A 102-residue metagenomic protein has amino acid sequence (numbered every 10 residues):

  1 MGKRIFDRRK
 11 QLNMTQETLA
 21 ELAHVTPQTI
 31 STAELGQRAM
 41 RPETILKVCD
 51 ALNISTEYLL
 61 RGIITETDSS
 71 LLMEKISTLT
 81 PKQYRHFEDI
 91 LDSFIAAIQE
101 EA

Functional and structural regions predicted by a protein language model:
K3-L22, K47, T80-Y84: Short basic helix-loop element that most often maps to the first helix and adjoining turn of HTH DNA-binding modules
A20, S31-T32, F87-I90: Alpha-helical and His/Cys-centered functional microenvironments
H24-M40, R61: Recognition helix of helix-turn-helix/homeodomain-like DNA-binding domains that insert into the DNA major groove
E43-Y58: DNA major-groove recognition helix of helix-turn-helix/homeodomain DNA-binding modules
T65-A102: Interfacial/linker helices and their anchor residues that mediate assembly or domain coupling
